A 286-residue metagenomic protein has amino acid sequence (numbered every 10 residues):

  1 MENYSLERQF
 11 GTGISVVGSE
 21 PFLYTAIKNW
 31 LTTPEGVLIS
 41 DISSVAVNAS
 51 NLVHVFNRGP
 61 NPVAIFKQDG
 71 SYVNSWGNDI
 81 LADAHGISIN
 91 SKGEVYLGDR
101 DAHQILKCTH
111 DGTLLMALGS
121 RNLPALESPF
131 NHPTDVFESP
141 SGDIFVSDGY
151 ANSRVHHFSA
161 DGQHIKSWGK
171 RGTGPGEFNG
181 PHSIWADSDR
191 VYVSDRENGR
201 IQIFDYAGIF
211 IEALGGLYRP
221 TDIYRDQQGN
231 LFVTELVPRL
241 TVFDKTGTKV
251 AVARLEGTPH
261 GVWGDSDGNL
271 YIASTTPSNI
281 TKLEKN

Functional and structural regions predicted by a protein language model:
M1-N286: Eukaryotic scaffold repeat domains enriched in small/polar residues
